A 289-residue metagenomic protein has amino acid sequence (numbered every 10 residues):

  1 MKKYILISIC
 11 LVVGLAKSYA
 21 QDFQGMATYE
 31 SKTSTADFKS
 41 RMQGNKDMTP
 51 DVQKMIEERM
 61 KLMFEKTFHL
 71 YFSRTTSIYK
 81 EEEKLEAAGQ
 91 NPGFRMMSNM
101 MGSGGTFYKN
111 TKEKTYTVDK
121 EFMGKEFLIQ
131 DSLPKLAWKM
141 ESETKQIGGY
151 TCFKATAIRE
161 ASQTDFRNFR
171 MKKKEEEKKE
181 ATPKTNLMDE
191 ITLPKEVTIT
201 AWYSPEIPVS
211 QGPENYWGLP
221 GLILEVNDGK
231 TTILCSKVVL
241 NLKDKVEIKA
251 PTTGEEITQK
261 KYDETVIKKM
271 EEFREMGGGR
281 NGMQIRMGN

Functional and structural regions predicted by a protein language model:
M1-Y29, M287-N289: Bacterial Sec-dependent N-terminal signal peptides
D22-N289: Extended soluble regions of mature proteins
